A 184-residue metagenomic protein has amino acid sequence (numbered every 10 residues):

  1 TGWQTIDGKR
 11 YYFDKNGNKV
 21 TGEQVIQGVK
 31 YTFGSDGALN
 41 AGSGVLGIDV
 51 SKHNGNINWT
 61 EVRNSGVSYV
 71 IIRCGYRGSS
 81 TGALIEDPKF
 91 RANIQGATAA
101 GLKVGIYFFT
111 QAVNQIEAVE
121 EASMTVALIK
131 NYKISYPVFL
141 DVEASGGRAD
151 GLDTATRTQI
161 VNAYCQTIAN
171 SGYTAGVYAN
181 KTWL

Functional and structural regions predicted by a protein language model:
T1-G44: Extracellular adhesion/carbohydrate-binding repeat motifs centered on closely spaced tryptophans
W3, P137-V138, A175: Proline-rich low-complexity regions
K9, K15, K19, K30 (+5 more regions): Context-gated lysine
K9-R10, V29, G105, N162 (+2 more regions): Intrinsically disordered, low-complexity segments enriched in small/polar residues
D36, T110-A112, K181-W183: Short, solvent-exposed coil/turn elements at secondary-structure transition points
V45-S171: Substrate-binding cleft of extracellular glycoside hydrolase catalytic domains
I168-L184: Aromatic-lined carbohydrate-recognition surfaces of secreted/lumenal glycan-active proteins
